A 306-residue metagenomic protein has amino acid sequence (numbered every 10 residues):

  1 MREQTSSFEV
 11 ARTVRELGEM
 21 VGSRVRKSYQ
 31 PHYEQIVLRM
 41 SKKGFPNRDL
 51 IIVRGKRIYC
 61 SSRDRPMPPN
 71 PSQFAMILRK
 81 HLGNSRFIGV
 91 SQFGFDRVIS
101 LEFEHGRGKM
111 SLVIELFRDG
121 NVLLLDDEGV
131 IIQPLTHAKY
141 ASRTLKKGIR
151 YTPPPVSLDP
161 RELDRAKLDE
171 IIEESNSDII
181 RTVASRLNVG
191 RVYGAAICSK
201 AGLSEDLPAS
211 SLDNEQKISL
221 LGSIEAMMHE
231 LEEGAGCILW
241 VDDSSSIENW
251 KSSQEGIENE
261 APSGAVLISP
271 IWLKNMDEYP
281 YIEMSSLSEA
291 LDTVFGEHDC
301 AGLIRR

Functional and structural regions predicted by a protein language model:
M1-R306: Extended, highly charged segments
